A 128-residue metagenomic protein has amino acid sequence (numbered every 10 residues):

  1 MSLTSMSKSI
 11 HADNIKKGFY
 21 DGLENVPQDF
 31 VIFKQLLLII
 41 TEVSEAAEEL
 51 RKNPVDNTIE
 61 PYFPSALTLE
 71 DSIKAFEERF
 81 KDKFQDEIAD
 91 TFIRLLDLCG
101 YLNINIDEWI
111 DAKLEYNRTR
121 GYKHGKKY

Functional and structural regions predicted by a protein language model:
M1-Y128: Flexible "arm" and connector segments at domain edges
